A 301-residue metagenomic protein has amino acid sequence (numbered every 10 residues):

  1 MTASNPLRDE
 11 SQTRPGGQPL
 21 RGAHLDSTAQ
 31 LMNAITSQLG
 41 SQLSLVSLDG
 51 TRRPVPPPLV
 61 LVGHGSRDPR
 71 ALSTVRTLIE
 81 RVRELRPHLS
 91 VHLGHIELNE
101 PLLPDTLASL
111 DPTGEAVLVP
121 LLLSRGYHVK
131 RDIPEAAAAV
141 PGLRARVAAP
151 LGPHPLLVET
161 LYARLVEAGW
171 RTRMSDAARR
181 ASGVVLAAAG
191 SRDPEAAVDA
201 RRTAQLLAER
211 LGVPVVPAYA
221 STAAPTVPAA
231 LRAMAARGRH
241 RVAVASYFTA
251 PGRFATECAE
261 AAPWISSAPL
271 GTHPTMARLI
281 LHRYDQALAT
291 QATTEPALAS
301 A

Functional and structural regions predicted by a protein language model:
M1-A301: Active-site-proximal alpha-helix that buttresses catalytic centers in soluble enzyme cores
